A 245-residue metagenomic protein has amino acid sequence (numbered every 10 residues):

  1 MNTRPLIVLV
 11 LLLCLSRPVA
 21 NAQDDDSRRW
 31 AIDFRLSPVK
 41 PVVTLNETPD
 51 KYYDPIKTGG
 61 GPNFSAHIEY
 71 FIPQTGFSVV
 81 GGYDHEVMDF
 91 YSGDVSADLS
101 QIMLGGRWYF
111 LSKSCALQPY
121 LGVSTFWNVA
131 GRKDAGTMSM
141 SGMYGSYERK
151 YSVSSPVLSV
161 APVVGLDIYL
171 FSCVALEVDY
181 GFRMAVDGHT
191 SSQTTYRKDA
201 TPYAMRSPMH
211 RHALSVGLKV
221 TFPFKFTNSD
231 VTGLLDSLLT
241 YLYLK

Functional and structural regions predicted by a protein language model:
A22-F71, G217-K245: Short glycine/proline- and aromatic-enriched beta-strand/turn motifs that initiate or cap beta-hairpins
D24-D26, Y53-G60, G93-L99, Y147-P156 (+1 more regions): Replace "Gram-negative outer membrane beta-barrel proteins" with "bacterial and organellar outer membrane beta-barrel
A31, G76-S78, A116-Q118, G165 (+3 more regions): Membrane-spanning beta-strand positions in outer-membrane beta-barrel proteins
I32-K40, G81-H85, L121-V129, L166 (+3 more regions): Transmembrane beta-barrel strands of outer-membrane/channel proteins
P41-E47, M88-D94, A130-G136, D187-S191 (+2 more regions): Outer-membrane beta-barrel proteins
T48-Y53, V95-L99, G136-Y144, Q193-T201: Flexible, surface-exposed loop regions and adjacent strand-edge segments of Gram-negative outer-membrane beta-barrel
H67-G145, P156-V160, R211-H212, G217-F224: Gram-negative (and chloroplast) outer-membrane scaffold detector with strong preference for beta-barrel transmembrane
F171-K245: Predominantly the C-terminal beta-signal and adjacent terminal strand-loop region of outer-membrane beta-barrel
